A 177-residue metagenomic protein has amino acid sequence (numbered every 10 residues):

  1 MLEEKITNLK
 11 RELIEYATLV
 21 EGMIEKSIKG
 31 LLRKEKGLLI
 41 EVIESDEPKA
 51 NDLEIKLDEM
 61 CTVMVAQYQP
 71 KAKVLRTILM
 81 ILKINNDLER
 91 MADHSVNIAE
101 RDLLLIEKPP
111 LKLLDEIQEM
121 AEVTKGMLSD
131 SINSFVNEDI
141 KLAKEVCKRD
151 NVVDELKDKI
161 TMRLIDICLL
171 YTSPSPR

Functional and structural regions predicted by a protein language model:
M1: N-terminal cationic and glycine-rich segments that engage phosphates or anionic surfaces
K5-I6, K10-S45, K49-N51, D58-E59 (+1 more regions): A positional/architectural concept
I14, T18-E21, E44-N51, I55 (+6 more regions): Generic structural signal for well-ordered, non-transmembrane alpha-helical segments in soluble/cytosolic regions
S27, L31, T124-F135: Long, non-coiled-coil amphipathic alpha-helical linker/lever segments that couple catalytic cores to other domains
V63-N86: Hydrophobic/aromatic-rich structural module bridging two neighboring secondary-structure elements via a short loop
N85-L103, S131-S134, A143-C147, D154-K157 (+2 more regions): A structural feature that tracks compact, well-ordered secondary-structure segments with a strong bias toward
H94-M120: Hydrophobic, well-structured mid-protein blocks that either form specific transmembrane helices
Y171-R177: Conserved small/polar residues in nucleotide/adenosyl-binding loops
